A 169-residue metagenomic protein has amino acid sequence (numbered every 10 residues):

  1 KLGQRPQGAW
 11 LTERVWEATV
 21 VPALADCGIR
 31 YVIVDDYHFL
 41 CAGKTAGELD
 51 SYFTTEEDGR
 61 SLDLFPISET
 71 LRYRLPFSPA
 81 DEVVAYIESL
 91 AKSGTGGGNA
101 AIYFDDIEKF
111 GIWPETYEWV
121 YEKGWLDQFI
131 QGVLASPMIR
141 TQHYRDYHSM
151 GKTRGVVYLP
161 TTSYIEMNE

Functional and structural regions predicted by a protein language model:
K1-A23: A conserved hydrophobic secondary-structure block that centers on an alpha-helix together with its immediately flanking
Q4, A25-R60, I130: Acidic, His- and aromatic-enriched active-site or binding-groove loops in soluble protein domains that engage sugars
G8, Y31, A100-I102: Residues at the N-termini of beta-strands
W10-R14, V34-D35, F65-I67, F104-D106: Short His-Asn-centered micro-motif
E13-V20, F39-G43, S149-K152: Beta-rich nucleic-acid/ligand-interaction surfaces
T19, V34, C41-A42, Y73-P76 (+1 more regions): Short helix/loop capping segments that flank catalytic or ligand/cofactor-binding pockets
T19-I29, G151-P160: Substrate-binding cleft/loops of secretory-pathway carbohydrate-active enzymes
E48-L62, P66-T70, R74, D81-E82 (+1 more regions): Active-site and substrate-binding clefts of carbohydrate-active enzymes
